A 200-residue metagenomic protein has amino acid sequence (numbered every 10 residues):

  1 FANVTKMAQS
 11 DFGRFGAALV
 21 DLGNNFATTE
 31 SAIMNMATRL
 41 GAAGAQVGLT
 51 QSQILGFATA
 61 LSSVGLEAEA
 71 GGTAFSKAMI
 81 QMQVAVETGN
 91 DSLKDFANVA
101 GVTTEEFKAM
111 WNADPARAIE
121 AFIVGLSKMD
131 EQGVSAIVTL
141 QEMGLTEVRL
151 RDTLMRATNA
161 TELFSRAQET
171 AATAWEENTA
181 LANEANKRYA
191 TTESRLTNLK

Functional and structural regions predicted by a protein language model:
N3-D91, D95-E131, S135-L199: Low-complexity, glycine/alanine/serine/threonine- and acidic/polar-rich repeat/linker tracts characteristic of secreted
